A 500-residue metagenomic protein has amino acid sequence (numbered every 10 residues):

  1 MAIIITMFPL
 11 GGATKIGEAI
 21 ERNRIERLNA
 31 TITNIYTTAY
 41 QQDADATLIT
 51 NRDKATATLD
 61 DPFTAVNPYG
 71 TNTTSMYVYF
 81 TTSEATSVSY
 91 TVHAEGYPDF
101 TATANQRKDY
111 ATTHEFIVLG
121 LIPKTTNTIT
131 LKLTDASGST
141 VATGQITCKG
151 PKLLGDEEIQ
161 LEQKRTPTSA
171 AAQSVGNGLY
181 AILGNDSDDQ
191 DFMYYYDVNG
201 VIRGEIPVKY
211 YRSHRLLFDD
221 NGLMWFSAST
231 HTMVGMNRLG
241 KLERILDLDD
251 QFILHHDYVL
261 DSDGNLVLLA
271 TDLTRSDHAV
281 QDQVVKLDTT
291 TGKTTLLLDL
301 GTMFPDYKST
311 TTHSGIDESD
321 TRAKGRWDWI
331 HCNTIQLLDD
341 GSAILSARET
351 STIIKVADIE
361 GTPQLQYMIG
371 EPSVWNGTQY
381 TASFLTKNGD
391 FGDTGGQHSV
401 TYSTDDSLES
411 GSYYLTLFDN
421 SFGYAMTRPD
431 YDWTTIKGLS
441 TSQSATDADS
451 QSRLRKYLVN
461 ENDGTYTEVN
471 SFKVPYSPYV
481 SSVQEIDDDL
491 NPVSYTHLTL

Functional and structural regions predicted by a protein language model:
T6-V88, K152-S174: N-terminal non-catalytic regions of secreted/periplasmic and cell-surface proteins
V118-T126: Surface-exposed, short loops/turns at beta-strand junctions within beta-sandwich domains
Y211-L217, I253-V259, Y479-S481: Repeated scaffold domains used in trafficking and secretory/extracellular systems, primarily beta-propellers
D219-D220, D261-D263, L338-D340, T404-G411 (+1 more regions): Residue-level detector of Asp-centered blade-edge/turn motifs that repeat once per structural unit in beta-propeller
L248, T295-G325, L365-F391, V469-P475: Surface-exposed loop and turn segments in beta-propeller and other repeat-based domains that flank or scaffold
H255, S314-I335, L385-Y402, Y479-Q484: Signature of short aromatic-glycine-proline-rich micro-motifs recurring in repeat-based ectodomains
T401-S494: Loop/turn-rich, solvent-exposed surfaces of beta-rich toroidal or solenoidal domains
T496-L500: Conserved small/polar residues in nucleotide/adenosyl-binding loops
